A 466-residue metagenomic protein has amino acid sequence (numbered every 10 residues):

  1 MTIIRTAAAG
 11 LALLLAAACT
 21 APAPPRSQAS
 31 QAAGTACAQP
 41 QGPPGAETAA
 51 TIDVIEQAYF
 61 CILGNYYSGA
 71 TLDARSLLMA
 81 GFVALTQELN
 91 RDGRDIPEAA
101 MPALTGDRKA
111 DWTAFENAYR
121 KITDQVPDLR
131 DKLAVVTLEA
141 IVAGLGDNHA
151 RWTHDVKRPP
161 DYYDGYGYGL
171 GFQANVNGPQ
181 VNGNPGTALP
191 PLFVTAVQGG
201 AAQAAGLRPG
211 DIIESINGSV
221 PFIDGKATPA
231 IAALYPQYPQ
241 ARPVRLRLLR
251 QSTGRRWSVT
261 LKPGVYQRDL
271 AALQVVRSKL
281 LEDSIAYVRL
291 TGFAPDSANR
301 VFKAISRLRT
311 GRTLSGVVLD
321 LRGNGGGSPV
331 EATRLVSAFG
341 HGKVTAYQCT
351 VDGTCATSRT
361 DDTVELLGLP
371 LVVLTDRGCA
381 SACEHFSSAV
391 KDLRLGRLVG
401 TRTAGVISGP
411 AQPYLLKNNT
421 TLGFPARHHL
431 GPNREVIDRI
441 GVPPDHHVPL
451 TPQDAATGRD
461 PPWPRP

Functional and structural regions predicted by a protein language model:
M1-A8: Bacterial N-terminal signal peptides that target proteins for export
L15-A18: C-terminal motif of bacterial Sec signal peptides marking the signal peptidase cleavage site
T20-P22: Bacterial signal peptide processing site
R26-D53: N-terminal low-complexity, Pro/Thr/Ser-rich intrinsically disordered segments that act as propeptides or flexible
E47, T51, Q125, T195-A196 (+3 more regions): Cleft-lining beta-strand/loop regions that shape enzyme active-site pockets
I52, Y67-G186, P243-R245, Q251-V275: Extended, small/polar residue-biased N-terminal targeting/export presequences and adjacent propeptide/linker tracts
Y59-S68, F82-R94, E116-P127, T137-A150 (+6 more regions): Sec-exported extracytoplasmic/periplasmic mature domains
G106-R108, G165-S215, S219-I223, P295 (+1 more regions): PDZ/PDZ-like domain segments forming the peptide/carboxylate-binding groove, activating on the N-terminal beta-strands
